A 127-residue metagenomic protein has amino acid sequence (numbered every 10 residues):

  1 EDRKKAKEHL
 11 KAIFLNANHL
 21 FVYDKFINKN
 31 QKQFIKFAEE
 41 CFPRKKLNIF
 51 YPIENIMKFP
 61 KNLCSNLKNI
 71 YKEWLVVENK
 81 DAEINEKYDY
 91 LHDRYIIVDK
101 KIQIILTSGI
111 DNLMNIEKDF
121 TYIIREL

Functional and structural regions predicted by a protein language model:
E1-N18, F50-P52: Positively charged, amphipathic N-terminal segments that serve as targeting/anchoring signals
E1-R3, Q31-L127: PLD/PLD-like phosphodiesterase catalytic module centered on the HKD motif
H19-F21, I102: Structural motif
F21-D24, N48: Terminal export signals
Y23-Q31: Short, glycine-rich nucleotide/cofactor-binding loops
